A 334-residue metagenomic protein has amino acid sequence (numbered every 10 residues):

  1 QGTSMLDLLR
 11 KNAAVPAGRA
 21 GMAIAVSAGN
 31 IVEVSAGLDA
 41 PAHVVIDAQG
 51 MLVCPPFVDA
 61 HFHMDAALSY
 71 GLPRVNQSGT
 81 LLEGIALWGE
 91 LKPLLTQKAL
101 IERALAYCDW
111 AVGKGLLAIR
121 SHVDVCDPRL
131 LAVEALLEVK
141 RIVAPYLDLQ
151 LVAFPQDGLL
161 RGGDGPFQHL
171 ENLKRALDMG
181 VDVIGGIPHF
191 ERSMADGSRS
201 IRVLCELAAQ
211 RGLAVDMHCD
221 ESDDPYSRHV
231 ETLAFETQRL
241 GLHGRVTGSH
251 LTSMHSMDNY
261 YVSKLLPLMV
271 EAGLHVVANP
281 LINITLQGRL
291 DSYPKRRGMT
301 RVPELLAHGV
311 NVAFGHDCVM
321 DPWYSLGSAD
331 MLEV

Functional and structural regions predicted by a protein language model:
Q1-P41: N-terminal metal-binding scaffold of metallo-dependent hydrolase/deaminase domains
S4-K11, D39-G79, E83, L105: Replace "His-x-His-based motif
A13, G29, G50, H61 (+6 more regions): Divalent metal-coordination and catalytic microenvironments
A67-L100, V183, H229-T247, V270-V276 (+2 more regions): Active-site gating loops and adjacent loop-to-helix segments of metal-dependent hydrolytic enzymes
Y70-H122, L130-I142, E171-D178: Alpha-helical scaffold segments that flank or form the walls of functional sites
L94, S121-H255: Metal-coordinating catalytic core of metallo-dependent amide/deamination hydrolases
L117-A118, D182, N311: Short acidic/polar active-site loop segments enriched in Thr and Asp
A214, F235-V246, N279-L286, R296-V334: His/Asp/Glu-enriched, well-ordered alpha-helical/loop segment that forms or immediately abuts the divalent-metal
